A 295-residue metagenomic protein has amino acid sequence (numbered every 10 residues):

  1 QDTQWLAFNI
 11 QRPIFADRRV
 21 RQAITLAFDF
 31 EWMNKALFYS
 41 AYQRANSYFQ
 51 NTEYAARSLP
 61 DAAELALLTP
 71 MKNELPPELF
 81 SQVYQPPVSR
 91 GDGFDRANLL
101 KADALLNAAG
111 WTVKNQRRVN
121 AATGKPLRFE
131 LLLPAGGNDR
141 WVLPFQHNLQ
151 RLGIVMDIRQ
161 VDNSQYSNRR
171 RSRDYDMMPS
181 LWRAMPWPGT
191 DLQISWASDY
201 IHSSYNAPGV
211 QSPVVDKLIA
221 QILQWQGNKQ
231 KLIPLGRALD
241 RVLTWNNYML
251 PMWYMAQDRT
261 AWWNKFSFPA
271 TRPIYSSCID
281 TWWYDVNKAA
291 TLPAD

Functional and structural regions predicted by a protein language model:
Q1-V20, A27, A36, M255-A256: A bilobed periplasmic-binding-protein/Venus flytrap-type ligand-binding module shared by bacterial periplasmic
Q4, K125-P134, M156-R159, D176: Short, well-ordered beta-strand elements
R18, L99-E130: Immediate post-signal peptide segment of exported/extracytoplasmic ligand-binding proteins
R21, L149-Q150: Noncatalytic alpha-helical scaffolds and linker/capping helices
L26-P86, L99-D103, G137-Q146, N168-D295: Detector for C-terminal structural segments
P76-Q85, N120-L133: Short, conserved helix/loop micro-motifs enriched in His/Cys and acidic residues
G153: Short glycine-rich hinge loops at helix-strand junctions in the catalytic core of two-component histidine kinases
I158-N168: Short helix-initiation/N-cap motifs at beta->coil->alpha
